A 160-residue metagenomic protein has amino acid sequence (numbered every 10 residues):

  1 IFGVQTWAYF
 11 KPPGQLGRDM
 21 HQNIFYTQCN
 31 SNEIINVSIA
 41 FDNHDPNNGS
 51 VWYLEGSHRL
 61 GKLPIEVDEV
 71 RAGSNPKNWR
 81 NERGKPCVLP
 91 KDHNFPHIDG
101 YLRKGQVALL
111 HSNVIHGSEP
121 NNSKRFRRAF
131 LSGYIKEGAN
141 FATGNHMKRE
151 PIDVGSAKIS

Functional and structural regions predicted by a protein language model:
I1-L54, H58-R59: Conserved double-stranded beta-helix
H21-I24, S38-I39, N94-P96, V114-G117: Glycine-rich, charged/polar anion/phosphate-binding loops that engage phosphate groups from diverse ligands
T27, I98, P120: Short, flexible, glycine/charge-rich loop motifs used to bind or transfer phosphoryl groups or to couple energy/partner
Q28-E33, N75, K124-F126: A generic structural micro-feature
N30-S31, K77-R80, E150-D153: Short alpha-helical linear motifs
N36-A40, H97-D99, V107-L109, A129-L131: Conserved hydrophobic/aromatic beta-strand scaffold that supports enzyme active sites
P46-I115, A139: Double-stranded beta-helix
I65-E69, K104-L109, N113-S160: Non-heme Fe(II)/2-oxoglutarate
